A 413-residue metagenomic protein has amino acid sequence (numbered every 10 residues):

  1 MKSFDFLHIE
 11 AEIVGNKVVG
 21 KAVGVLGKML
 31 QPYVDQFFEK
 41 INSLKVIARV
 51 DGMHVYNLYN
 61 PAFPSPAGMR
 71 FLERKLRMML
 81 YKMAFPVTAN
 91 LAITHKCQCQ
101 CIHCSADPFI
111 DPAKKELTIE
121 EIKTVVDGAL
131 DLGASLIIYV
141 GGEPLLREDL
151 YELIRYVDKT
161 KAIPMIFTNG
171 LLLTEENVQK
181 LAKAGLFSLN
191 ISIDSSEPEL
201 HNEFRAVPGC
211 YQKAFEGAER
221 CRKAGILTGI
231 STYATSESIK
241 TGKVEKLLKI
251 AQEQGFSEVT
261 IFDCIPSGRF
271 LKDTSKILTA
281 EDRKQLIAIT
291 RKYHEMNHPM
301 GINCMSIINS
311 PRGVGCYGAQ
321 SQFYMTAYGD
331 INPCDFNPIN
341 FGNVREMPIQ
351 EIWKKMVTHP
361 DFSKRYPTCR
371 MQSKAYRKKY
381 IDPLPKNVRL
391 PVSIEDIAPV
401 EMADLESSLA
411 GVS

Functional and structural regions predicted by a protein language model:
F4, I13, K21-K28, F37-K40 (+1 more regions): Flexible mid-to-C-terminal extensions adjoining Fe-S/redox cofactors in radical SAM and related proteins
N16, K21, K28-G52, Y56-A184: Conserved alpha-helical substructure of the radical SAM core
S65-P86, N303, N309, N340-M356: Short, charged low-complexity linear segments at domain edges
C97, C101-C104, C316, C334 (+1 more regions): Short cysteine clusters
P108-A113, E197-F204, G268-D273: A short acidic, helix-capping loop that chelates divalent metal ions and anchors anionic groups
D111-I119, V207-Y211, K276-R283: Flexible, glycine- and charge-enriched loops at secondary-structure boundaries
I119-Y139, R147-F262: Radical SAM/AdoMet-radical enzyme domain recognition
L227, C264-P333, K379: A C-terminal junction/extension of Radical SAM enzymes
